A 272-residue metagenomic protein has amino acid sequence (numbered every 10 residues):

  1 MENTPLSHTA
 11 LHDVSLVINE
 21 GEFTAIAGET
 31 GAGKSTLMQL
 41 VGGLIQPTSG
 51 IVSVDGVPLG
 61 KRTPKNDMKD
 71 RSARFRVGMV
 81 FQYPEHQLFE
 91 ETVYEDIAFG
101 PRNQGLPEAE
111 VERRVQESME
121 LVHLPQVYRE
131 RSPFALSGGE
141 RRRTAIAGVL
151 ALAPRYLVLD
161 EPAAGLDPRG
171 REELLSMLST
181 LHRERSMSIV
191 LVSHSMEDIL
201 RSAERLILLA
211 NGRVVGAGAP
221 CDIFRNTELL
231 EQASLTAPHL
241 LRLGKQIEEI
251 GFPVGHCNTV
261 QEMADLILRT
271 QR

Functional and structural regions predicted by a protein language model:
A27-E29: The feature captures the beta-strand-to-loop junction immediately N-terminal to the Walker
G42: Helix-to-loop junction immediately C-terminal to a conserved catalytic motif
G50-K61, A73: Conserved ABC transporter NBD signature motif
A109-V127: Conserved ABC ATPase "signature" region
S132-L136, E140: Conserved ABC ATPase signature
V149-L150: ABC ATPase C-loop
A153: Conserved catalytic motifs of ABC-family nucleotide-binding domains
L157-D160: Catalytic Walker B motif of ABC-type/P-loop ATPase nucleotide-binding domains
